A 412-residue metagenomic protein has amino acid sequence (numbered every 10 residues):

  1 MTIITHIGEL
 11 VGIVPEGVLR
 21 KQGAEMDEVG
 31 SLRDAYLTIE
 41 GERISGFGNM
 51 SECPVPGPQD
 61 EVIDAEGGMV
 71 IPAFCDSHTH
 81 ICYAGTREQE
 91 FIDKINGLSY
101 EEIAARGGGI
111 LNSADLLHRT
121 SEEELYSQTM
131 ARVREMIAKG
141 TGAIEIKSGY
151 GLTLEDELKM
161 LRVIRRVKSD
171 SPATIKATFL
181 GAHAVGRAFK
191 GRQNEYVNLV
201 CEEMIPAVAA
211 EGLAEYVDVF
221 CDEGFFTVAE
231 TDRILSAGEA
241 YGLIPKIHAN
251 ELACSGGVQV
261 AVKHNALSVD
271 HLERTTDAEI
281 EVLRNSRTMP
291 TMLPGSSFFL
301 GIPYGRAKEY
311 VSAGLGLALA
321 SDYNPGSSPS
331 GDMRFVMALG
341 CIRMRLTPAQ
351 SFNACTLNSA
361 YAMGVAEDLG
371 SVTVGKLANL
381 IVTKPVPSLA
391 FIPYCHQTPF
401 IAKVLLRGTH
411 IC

Functional and structural regions predicted by a protein language model:
M1-P56: N-terminal metal-binding scaffold of metallo-dependent hydrolase/deaminase domains
I3, D60-D64, A177, V404: Conserved beta-strand scaffold positions in the cores of enzyme catalytic domains, especially in NTP/NDP-utilizing
I7, L37, E42, G67 (+14 more regions): Divalent metal-coordination and catalytic microenvironments
K21-M26, L357, L377-C412: C-terminal cap of metal-dependent C-N hydrolases
E61, A65-Q128: Metal-associated gating/positioning segment near the N- to mid-region
L111-Q128, R134, G142-S255: Metal-coordinating catalytic core of metallo-dependent amide/deamination hydrolases
I137, C201, A209-A210, E239 (+3 more regions): Non-catalytic positions within long, well-ordered alpha-helices that form the structural scaffold/packing of enzyme
I244, C254-S371, T383-P387, H396 (+1 more regions): Active-site-adjacent C-terminal substructures of enzyme catalytic domains
